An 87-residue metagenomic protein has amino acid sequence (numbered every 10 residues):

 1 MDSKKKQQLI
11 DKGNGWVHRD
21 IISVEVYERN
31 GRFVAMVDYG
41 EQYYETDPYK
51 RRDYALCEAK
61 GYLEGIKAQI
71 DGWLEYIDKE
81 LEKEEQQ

Functional and structural regions predicted by a protein language model:
M1-I21, W73: Negatively charged, low-complexity tracts enriched in Asp/Glu with abundant Ser/Thr
M1-K4, Q8, E64, K79-Q87: Short intrinsically disordered terminal tails
Q7-L9, R19, N30-F33, R52-D53 (+1 more regions): Positively charged, low-complexity intrinsically disordered regions
I21-Y44: Short aromatic-glycine-(Arg/Gly/Cys) micro-motifs in beta-strand/loop hairpins
D38-Y62: A short, exposed loop/beta-hairpin motif centered on an aromatic-Gly-Thr core
